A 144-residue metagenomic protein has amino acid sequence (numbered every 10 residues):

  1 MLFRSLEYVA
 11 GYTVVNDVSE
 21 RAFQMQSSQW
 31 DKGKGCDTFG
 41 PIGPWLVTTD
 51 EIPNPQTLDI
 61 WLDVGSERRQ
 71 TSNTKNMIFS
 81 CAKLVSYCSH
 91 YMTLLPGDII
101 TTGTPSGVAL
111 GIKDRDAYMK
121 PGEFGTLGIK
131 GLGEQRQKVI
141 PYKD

Functional and structural regions predicted by a protein language model:
M1-L2: Short, small-residue-biased leader/transition segments that mark boundaries at the very start of proteins
L6-G11, N73: Active-site proximal loop and beta-alpha junction motif in alpha/beta enzyme cores
V14: A short mixed-secondary-structure module that forms the rim of ligand-binding clefts
R21-D144: Catalytic-pocket segment enriched in acidic/His residues
